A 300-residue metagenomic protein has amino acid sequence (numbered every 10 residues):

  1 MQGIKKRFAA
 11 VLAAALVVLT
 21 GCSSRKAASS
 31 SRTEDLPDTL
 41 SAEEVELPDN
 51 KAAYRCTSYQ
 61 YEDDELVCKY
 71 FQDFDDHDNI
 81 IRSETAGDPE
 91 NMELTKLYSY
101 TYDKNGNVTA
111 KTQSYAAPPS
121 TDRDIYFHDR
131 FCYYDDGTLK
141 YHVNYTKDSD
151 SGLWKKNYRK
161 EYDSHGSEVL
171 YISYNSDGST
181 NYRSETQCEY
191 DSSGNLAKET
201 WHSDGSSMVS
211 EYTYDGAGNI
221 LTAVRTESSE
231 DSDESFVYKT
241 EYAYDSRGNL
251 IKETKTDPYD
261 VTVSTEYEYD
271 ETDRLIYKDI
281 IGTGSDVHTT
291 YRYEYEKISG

Functional and structural regions predicted by a protein language model:
M1-A9: Bacterial N-terminal signal peptides that target proteins for export
V18-G21: C-terminal motif of bacterial Sec signal peptides marking the signal peptidase cleavage site
S23-R25: Bacterial signal peptide processing site
A27-G300: Buried hydrophobic residues that stabilize the cores of well-folded domains
